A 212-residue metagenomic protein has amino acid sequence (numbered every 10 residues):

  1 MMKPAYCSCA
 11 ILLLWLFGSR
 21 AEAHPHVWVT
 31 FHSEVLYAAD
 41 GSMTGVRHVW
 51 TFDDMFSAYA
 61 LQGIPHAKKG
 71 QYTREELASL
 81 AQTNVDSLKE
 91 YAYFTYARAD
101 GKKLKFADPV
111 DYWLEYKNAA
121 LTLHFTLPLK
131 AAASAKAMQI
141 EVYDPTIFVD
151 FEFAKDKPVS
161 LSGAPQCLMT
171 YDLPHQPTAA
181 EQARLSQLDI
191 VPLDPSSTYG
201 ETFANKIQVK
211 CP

Functional and structural regions predicted by a protein language model:
M1-C9: Bacterial N-terminal signal peptides that target proteins for export
A10-I11, A21: Cleavable N-terminal signal peptides
L16-R20: N-terminal signal peptide c-region/cleavage motif recognized by signal peptidases
A21, A39, A99: Short, ordered coil/turn segments that flank beta-strands lining enzyme active or ligand-binding pockets
P25-F31, K102-A107: A short, amphipathic edge element
H26-F52, F56-A58: Early extracytoplasmic/domain-onset interaction patches
M55-A133: Structured domain cores in non-transmembrane regions
D100-P212: Mature, soluble, non-transmembrane domains
